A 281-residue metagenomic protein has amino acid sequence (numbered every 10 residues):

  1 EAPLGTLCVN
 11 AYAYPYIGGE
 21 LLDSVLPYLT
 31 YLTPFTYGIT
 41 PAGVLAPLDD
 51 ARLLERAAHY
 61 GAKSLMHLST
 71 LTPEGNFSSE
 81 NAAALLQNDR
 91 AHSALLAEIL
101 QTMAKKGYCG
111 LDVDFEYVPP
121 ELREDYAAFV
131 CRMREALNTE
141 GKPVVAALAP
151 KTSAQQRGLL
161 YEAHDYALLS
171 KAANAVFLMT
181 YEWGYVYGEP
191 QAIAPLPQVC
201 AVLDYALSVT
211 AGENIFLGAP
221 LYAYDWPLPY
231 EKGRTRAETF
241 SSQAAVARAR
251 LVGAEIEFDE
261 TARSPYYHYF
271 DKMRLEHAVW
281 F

Functional and structural regions predicted by a protein language model:
A2-E98: Glycan-recognition patch characteristic of GH18 chitinases/ENGases and related GlcNAc/peptidoglycan-binding proteins
A2-G5, D23-Y28, A58-Y60, A104-K106 (+4 more regions): Extracellular/periplasmic catalytic domains that process cell-envelope and extracellular macromolecules
V9-A11, T30-P34, S64-L68, L111-V113 (+3 more regions): Hydrophobic faces of well-ordered beta-strands that scaffold small-molecule active sites in alpha/beta enzyme cores
P15, T36, L68-T70, Y117 (+3 more regions): A mature extracytoplasmic/lumenal domain signature
I39-A46, N81-D89, F115-R123, V186-I193 (+1 more regions): Second-shell loop/turn segments in exported
P41-D49, A97, R123-A249: Substrate-binding surface in catalytic domains of secreted glycosidases
T70-A82, L221-F281: Glycan-binding loop/region signatures in secreted carbohydrate-active enzymes
T72-K105, A154-L159, H164, F177 (+2 more regions): Active-site-adjacent "subsite" loops/lids of carbohydrate-active enzymes
